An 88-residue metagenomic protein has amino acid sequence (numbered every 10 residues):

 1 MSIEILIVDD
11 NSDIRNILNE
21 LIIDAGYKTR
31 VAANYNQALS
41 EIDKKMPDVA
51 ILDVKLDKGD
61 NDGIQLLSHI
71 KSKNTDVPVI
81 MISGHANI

Functional and structural regions predicted by a protein language model:
S2, M46-D48, K73-P78: His-Asp phosphorelay/catalytic-motif detector in bacterial-type signaling
D9: Conserved acidic carboxylate
S12-R30: Two-component/phosphorelay signaling modules centered on CheY-like receiver
G26-Y35, E41: Short hydrophobic/Thr-rich beta-strand motif most characteristic of the beta2 strand and flanking loop of CheY-like
S40, D60-D76: Short amphipathic alpha-helix used as the core "switch/output" element in two-component signaling
K45-L56: Active-site beta3 strand of CheY-like receiver
H85-I88: Negatively charged, flexible loop motifs adjacent to catalytic sites in prokaryotic signal transduction proteins
